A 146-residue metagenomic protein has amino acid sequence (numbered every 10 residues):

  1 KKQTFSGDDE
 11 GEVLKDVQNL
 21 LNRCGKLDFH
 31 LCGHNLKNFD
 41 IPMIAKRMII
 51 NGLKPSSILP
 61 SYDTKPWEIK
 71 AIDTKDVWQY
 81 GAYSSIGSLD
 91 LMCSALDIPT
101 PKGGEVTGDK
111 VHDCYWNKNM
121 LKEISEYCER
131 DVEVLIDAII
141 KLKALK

Functional and structural regions predicted by a protein language model:
K1-D8, G25-E126, R130-K146: Metal-dependent phosphoesterase core characteristic of DEDDh/y 3'-5' exonuclease domains
G11-L27: Short, basic/hydrophobic alpha-helical segments
